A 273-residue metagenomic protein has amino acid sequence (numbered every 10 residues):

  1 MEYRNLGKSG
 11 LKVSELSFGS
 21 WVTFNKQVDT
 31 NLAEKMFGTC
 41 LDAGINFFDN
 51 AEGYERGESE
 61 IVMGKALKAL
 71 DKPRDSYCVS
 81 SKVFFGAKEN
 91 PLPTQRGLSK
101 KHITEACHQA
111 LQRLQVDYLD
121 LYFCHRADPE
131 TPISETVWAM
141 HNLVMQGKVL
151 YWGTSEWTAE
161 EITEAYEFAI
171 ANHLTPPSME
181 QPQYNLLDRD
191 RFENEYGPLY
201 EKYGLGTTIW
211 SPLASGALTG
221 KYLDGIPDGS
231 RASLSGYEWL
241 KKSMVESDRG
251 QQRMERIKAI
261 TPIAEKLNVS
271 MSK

Functional and structural regions predicted by a protein language model:
M1-Y77, D117, M145: N-terminal binding-site loop/beta-alpha segment at the start of enzyme catalytic domains that lines or forms
L6, F18, A33, C40 (+12 more regions): Conserved, mostly hydrophobic/aromatic
S20-N31, E89-T104, H125-T131: Active-site mouth loops of central-metabolism enzymes
F24-V28, A51-E60, D128-P132, A159-E160 (+1 more regions): Acidic-and-aromatic substrate-binding clefts and catalytic sites of carbohydrate-active enzymes
Q27-C40, G97-Q115, W138, I162-E167: Short, acidic/polar
L70-L98: Structural motif corresponding to the early beta-alpha repeats
E89-F123, T175, Q183-L187: Active-site gating/metal-coordination segments in enzymes
I133-K273: Beta/alpha (TIM)-barrel catalytic core signal, keyed to glycine-rich beta->alpha loops juxtaposed to Asp/Glu that bind
